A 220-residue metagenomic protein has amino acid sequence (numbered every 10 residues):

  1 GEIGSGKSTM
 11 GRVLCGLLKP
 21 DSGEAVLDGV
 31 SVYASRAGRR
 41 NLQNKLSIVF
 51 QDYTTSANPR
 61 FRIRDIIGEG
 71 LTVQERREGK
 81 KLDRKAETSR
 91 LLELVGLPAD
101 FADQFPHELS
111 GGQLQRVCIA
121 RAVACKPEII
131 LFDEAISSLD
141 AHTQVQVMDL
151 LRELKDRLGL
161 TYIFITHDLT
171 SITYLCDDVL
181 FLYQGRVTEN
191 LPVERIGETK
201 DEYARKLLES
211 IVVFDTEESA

Functional and structural regions predicted by a protein language model:
C15: Helix-to-loop junction immediately C-terminal to a conserved catalytic motif
V32-S47, D65, V73, R195-T199: ABC ATPase NBD coupling module
L82-D100, L208-E209: Conserved ABC ATPase "signature" region
F105-L109, Q113: Conserved ABC ATPase signature
K126: Conserved catalytic motifs of ABC-family nucleotide-binding domains
I172-Y174: A short, surface-exposed alpha-helical micro-motif characterized by mixed small hydrophobic and charged/polar residues
